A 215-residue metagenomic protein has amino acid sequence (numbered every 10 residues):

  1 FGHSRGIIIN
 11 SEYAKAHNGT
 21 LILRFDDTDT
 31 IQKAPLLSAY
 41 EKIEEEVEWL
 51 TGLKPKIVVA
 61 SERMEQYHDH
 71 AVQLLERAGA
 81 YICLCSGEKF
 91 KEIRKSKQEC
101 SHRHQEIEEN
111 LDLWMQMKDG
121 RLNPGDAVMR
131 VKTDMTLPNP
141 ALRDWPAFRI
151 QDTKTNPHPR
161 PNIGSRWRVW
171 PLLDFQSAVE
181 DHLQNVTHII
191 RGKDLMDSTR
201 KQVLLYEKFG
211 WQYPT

Functional and structural regions predicted by a protein language model:
H3-A16: Histidine-anchored nucleotide/phosphate-binding helix
I7, L36-Y40, E44, L195-Q202: Amphipathic alpha-helical segments in well-structured domains
E12-K15, V47-E48, L205-Q212: Short, basic/hydrophobic alpha-helical segments
K15-T20, L183-N185: Short helix-capping/linker segments at secondary-structure and domain boundaries
T20-D27: Short internal beta-strands
D29, V59-A60, Q73-T215: Active-site cores that bind ATP or allylic diphosphates and position pyrophosphate for catalysis
Q32-K33: Trp/Phe/Arg-rich N-terminal binding region typifying the photolyase-homology
L36-E65, H70-A71, A78: A glycine-rich helix N-cap at a beta->alpha junction
